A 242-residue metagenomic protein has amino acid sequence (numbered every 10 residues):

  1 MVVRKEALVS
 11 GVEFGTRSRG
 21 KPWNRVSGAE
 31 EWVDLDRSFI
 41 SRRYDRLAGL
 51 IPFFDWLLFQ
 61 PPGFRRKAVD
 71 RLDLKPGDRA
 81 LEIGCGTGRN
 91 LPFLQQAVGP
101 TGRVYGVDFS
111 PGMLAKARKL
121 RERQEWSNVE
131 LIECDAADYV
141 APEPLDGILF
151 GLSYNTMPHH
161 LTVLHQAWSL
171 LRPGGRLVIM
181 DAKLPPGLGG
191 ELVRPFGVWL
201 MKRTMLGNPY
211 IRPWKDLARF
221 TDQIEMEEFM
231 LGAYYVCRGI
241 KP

Functional and structural regions predicted by a protein language model:
F14, G20-D73, R89-F93, K116 (+1 more regions): Conserved class I S-adenosyl-L-methionine
S38, F54-L58, V178-Y235: C-terminal alpha-helical "lid/dimerization" subdomain adjacent to the S-adenosyl-L-methionine
R79, R103, G174-R176: Short glycine-centered segments of the SAM/dcSAM-binding site in methyltransferase folds
L81-I83, T87-D138: Class I SAM-dependent methyltransferase SAM/SAH-binding core
G99, M157-P158, L171-R172: Helix-to-beta-strand junctions that scaffold the AdoMet/dcAdoMet cofactor pocket in Class I SAM-dependent enzymes
A137-I148: A short acidic, Gly/Pro-enriched loop at the edge of an enzyme's catalytic core that lines a small-molecule cofactor
G147-H160: A short SAM/SAH-binding and catalytic strip from SAM-dependent methyltransferases
L161-P173: A short glycine-rich, Lys/Arg-flanked "PGG" loop and its adjoining helix->strand segment in the class I
